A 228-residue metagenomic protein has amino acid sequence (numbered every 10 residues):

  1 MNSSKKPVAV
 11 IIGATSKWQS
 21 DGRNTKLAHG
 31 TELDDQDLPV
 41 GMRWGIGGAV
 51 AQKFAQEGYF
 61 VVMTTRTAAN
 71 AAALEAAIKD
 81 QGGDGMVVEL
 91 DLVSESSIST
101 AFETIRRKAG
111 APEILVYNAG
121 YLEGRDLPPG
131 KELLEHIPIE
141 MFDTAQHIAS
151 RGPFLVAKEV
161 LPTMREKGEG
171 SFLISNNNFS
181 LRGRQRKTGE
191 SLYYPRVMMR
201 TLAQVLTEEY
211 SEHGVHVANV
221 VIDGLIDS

Functional and structural regions predicted by a protein language model:
K5-V8, G83-D84, G110-P112, M164-N177 (+1 more regions): Active-site loop of short-chain dehydrogenase/reductase
G13-G41, Y121, H136-M141, A145 (+2 more regions): Catalytic loop of short-chain dehydrogenase/reductase
E32-W44, G58-A73: Conserved glycine-rich Rossmann-like NAD(P)H-binding loop of the short-chain dehydrogenase/reductase
F54, D84, E169, V197-R200 (+1 more regions): Conserved Rossmann-fold SDR core element
I78-S96: Rossmann-fold cofactor-recognition segment
N118-G130: Conserved NAD(P)H cofactor-binding loop of Rossmann-fold oxidoreductase domains
A157-K158, Q204: A short, exposed helix-loop element centered on a Lys and neighboring polar residues
